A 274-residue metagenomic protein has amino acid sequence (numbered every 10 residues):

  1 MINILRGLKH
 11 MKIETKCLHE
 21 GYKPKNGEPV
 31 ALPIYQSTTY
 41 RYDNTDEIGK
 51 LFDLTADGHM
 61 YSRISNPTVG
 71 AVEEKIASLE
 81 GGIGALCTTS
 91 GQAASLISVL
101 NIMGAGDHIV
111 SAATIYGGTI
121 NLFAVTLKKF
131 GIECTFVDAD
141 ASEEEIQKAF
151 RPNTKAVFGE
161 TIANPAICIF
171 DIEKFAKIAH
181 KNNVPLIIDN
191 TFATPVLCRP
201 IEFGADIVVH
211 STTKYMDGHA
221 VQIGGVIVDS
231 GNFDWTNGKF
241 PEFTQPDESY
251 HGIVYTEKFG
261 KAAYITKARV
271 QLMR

Functional and structural regions predicted by a protein language model:
L5-N66, E74: N-terminal "arm"/small-domain region of PLP-dependent enzymes with the aminotransferase-like
L8-M11, N66, G70, P200 (+1 more regions): N-terminal start-of-domain structural block
C17-K23, A85-R274: Conserved PLP-enzyme active-site core in the AAT-like
P29-V30, G70, G81, F130 (+1 more regions): Short, basic and Ser/Thr-rich N-terminal targeting/leader segments
N44-L96, G118-L127: Conserved N-terminal alpha-helix of the aminotransferase class I/II PLP-enzyme fold
